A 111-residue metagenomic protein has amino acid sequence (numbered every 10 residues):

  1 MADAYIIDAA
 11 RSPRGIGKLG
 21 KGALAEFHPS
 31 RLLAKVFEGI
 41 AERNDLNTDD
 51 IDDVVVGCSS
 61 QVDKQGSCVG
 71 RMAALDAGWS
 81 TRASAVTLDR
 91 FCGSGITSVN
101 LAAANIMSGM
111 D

Functional and structural regions predicted by a protein language model:
M1-A83: Conserved "HGTGT" condensation-loop signature of ketosynthase/thiolase-family condensing enzymes that catalyze
L88-D111: Active-site-proximal alpha-helical scaffold in enzymes
